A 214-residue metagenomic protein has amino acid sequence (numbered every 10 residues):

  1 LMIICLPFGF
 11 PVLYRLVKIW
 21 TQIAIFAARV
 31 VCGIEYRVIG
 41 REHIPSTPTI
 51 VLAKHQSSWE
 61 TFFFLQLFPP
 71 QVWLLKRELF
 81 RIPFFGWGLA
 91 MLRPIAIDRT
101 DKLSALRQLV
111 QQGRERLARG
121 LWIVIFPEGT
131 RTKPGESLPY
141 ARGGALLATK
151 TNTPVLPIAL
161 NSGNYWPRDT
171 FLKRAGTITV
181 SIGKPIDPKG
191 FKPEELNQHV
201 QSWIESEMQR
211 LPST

Functional and structural regions predicted by a protein language model:
M2-Q22, V30-C32, S46-K102: Catalytic core of membrane glycerolipid acyltransferases/transacylases, capturing the structured, soluble-facing
I19, I23, H199-S202: A non-catalytic, amphipathic alpha-helix used as a structural packing/dimerization or gating element in enzyme scaffolds
F26, F62, A145-L146: Active-site phosphate/pyrophosphate- and oxyanion-stabilizing loops and adjacent acidic/basic residues in soluble
A28-R29, L89, R116, A148: A generic structural signal for well-ordered alpha-helical segments
V38, V51, W73-L74, V180-I182: Generic preference for hydrophobic
I39, L74-K76, I97-R99, P127 (+1 more regions): Thr-Gly-centered strand-to-loop micro-motif
G40-I44: Glycine-rich helix-loop-beta junction characteristic of Rossmann-like nucleotide cofactor-binding loops
L106-T214: Non-catalytic C-terminal accessory region of glycerolipid acyltransferases and related lyso-lipid remodeling enzymes
